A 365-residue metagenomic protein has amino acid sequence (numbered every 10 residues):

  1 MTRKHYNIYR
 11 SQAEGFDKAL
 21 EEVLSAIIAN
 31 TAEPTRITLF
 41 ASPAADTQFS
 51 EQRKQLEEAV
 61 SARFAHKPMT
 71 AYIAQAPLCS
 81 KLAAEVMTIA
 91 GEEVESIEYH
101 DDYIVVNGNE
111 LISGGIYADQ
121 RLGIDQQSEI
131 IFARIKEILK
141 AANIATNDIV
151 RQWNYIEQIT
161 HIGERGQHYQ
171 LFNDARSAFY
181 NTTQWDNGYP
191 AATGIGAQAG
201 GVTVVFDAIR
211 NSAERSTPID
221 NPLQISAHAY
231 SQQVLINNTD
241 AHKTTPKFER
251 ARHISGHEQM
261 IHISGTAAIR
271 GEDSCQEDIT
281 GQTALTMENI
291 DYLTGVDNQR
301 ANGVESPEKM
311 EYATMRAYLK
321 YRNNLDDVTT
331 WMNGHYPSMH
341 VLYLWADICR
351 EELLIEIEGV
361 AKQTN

Functional and structural regions predicted by a protein language model:
M1-W153, Q158-N365: N-terminal presequence-like segments and the immediate start of the first folded domain
